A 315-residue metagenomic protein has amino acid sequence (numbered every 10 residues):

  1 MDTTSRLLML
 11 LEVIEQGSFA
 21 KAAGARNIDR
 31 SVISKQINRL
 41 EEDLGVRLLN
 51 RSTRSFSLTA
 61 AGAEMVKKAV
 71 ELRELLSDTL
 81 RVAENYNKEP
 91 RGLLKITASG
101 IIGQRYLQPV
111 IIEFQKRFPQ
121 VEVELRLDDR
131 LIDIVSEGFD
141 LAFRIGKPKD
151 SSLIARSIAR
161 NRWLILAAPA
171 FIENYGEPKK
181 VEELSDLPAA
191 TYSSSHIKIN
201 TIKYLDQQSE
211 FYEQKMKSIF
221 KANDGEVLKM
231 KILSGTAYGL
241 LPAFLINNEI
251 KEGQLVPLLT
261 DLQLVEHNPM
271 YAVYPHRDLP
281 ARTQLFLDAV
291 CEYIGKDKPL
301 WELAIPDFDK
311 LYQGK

Functional and structural regions predicted by a protein language model:
L7, D43-L44, M65-N87: Alpha-helical linker/hinge and terminal dimerization helices associated with HTH transcriptional regulators
E12-N27: Short helix-boundary/capping micro-motifs
L40-E41, L255: Conserved amphipathic alpha-helical core elements
E41-L58: A short LG(V/I)-centered, amphipathic sequence patch enriched for acidic residue(s) preceding the LG motif
K67, N247-N248, E252, L262-K315: C-terminal effector-binding regulatory domain of bacterial HTH transcription factors
R91-I154, L303-L311: Central regulatory/effector-binding core of bacterial HTH transcription factors
R126-A222: Acidic, Gly/Pro-rich loop/turn segments at junctions of secondary structure
Y212-P257, L262-V265, H276, G295 (+1 more regions): Hydrophobic hinge/microswitch elements
